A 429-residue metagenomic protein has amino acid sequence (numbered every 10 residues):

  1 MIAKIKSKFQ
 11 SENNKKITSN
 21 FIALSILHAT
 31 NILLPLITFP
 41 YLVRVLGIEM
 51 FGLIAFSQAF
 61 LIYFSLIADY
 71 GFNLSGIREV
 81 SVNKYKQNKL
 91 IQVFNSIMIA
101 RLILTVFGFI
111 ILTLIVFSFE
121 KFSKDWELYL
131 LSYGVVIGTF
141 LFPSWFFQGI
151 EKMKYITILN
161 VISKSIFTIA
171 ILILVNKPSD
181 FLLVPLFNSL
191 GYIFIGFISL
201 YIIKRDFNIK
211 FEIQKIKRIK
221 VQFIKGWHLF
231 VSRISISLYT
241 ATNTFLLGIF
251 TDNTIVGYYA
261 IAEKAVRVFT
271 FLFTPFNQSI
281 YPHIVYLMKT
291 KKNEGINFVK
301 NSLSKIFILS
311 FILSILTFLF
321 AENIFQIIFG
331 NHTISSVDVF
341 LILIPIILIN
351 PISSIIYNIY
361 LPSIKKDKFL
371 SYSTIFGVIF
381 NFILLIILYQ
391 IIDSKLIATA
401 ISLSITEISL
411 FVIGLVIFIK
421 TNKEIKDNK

Functional and structural regions predicted by a protein language model:
M1-L34, I216-S232, I296, G414-K429: N-terminal membrane topogenesis motif
I2-K4, G76, P143-K154, I173-P178 (+7 more regions): C-terminal transmembrane helix end/exit motif
A3, K15-N73, T168, H228-T254 (+5 more regions): Signature of the first transmembrane helix
N13-N14, V116-S132, F320-I349: Interfacial segments at transmembrane-helix termini and the short loops linking adjacent helices
N20-P35, I156, I162-F167, L183-I203 (+1 more regions): Transmembrane helical elements of multi-pass membrane transporters/channels
V43-F51, F122, W126, I150-Y155 (+7 more regions): Membrane-interface helix-loop junctions in multi-pass transport and translocation proteins
D69-Y85, V266-T290, Y357-P362: Helix-loop junctions and terminal segments of transmembrane helices in multi-pass membrane transport/translocation
W126, V136-L159, I347-S373: Membrane-interface junctions at transmembrane-helix termini in multi-pass inner-membrane proteins
